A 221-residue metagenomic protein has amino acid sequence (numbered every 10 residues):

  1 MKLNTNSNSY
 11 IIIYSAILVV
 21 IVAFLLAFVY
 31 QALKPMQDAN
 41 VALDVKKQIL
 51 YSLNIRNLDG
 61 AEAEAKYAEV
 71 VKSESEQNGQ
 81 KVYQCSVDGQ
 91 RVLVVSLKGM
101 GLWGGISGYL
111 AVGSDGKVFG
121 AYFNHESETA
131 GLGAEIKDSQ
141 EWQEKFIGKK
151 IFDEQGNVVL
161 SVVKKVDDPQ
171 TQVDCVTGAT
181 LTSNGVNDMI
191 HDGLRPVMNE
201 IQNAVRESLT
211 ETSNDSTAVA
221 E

Functional and structural regions predicted by a protein language model:
K2-E221: Flexible, solvent-exposed loop/hinge segments and secondary-structure transition points
